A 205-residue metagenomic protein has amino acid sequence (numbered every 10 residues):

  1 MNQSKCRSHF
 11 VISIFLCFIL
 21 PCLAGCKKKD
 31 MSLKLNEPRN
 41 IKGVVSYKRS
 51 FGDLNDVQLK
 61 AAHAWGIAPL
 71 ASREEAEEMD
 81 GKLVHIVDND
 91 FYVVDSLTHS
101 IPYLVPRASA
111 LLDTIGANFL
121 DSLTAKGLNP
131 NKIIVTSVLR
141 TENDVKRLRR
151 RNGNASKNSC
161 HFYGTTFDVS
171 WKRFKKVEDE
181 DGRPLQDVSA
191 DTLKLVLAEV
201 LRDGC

Functional and structural regions predicted by a protein language model:
M1-L35: Bacterial Sec-dependent N-terminal signal peptides
C26-T124: Extracytoplasmic cell-surface/polysaccharide-interacting catalytic and binding patches
V94-P106, I133-V135, D179-D187: Second-shell loop/turn segments in exported
L104-L111, I115, N129, D144 (+1 more regions): Stable alpha-helical elements in mature extracytoplasmic
G116-K126, L139, L201-G204: Sec/Tat-exported extracytoplasmic proteins
L128-V145: Acidic helix-start/capping segments at beta-turn-to-alpha-helix junctions
E142-K157: Charged, often glycine-rich, active-site loop that binds/positions anionic groups
S156-C205: Catalytic cores and adjacent binding grooves of peptidoglycan-active enzymes
